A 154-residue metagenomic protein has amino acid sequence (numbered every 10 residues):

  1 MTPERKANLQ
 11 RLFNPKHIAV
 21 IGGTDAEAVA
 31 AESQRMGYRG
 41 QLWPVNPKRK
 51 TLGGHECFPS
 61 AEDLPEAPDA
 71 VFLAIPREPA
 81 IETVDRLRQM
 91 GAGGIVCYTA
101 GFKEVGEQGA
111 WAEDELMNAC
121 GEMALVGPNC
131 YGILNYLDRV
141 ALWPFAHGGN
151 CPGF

Functional and structural regions predicted by a protein language model:
M1-F154: Catalytic-core regions of core metabolic enzymes, especially those transforming organic acids/acyl-group intermediates
